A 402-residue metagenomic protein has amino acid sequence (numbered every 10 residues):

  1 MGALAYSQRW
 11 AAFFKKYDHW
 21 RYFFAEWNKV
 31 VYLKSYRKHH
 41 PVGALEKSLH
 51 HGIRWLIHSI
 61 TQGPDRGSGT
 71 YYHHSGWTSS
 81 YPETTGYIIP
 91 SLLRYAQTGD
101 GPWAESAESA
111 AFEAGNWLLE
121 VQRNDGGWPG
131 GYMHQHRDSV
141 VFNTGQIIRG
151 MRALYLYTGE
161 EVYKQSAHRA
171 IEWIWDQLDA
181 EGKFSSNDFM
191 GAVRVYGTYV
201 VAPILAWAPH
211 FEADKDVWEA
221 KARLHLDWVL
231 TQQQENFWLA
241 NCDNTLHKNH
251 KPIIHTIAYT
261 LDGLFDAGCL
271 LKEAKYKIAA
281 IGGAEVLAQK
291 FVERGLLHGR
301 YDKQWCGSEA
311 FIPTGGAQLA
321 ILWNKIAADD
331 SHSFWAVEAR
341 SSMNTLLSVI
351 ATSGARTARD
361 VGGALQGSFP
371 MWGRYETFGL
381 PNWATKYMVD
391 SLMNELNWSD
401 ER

Functional and structural regions predicted by a protein language model:
M1-R402: Glycan-recognition and catalytic cores of secretory/periplasmic carbohydrate-active enzymes
